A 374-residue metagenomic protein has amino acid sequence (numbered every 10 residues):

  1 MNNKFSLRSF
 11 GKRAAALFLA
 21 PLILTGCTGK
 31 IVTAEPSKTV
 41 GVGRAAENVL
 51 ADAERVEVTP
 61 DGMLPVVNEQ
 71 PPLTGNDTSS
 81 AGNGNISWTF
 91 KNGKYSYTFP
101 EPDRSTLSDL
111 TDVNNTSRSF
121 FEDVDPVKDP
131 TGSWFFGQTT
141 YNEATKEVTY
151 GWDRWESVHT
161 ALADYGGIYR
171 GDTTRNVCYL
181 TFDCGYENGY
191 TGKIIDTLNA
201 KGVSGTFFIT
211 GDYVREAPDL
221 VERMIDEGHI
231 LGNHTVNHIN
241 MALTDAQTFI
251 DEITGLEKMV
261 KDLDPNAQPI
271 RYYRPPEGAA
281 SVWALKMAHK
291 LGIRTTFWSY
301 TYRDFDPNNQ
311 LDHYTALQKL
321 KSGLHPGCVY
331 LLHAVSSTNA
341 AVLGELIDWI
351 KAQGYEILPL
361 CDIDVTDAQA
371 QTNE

Functional and structural regions predicted by a protein language model:
L7-V32: Sec-dependent N-terminal signal peptides of Gram-positive bacterial secreted proteins and lipoproteins
C27-L180, E187-K193, A200, Y355-E374: N-terminal pre-catalytic segment of deacetylase/amide-hydrolase enzymes
G82, D112-N115, G171-T174, A200 (+4 more regions): Extracellular/periplasmic catalytic domains that process cell-envelope and extracellular macromolecules
Y141-L243, T248-G255, M259-I270, E345 (+1 more regions): Active-site beta->alpha N-cap acidic-glycine motif
F182-G185, F208-D212, T235-V236, R274-G278 (+3 more regions): Active-site-proximal beta-strand/loop segments in catalytic clefts of secreted hydrolases
D183, L198, L231, Y273-P276 (+3 more regions): Divalent metal-coordination and catalytic microenvironments
N188-Y190, I239-P265, A279-P326, N339-A341 (+1 more regions): Alpha-helical scaffold elements lining the catalytic groove of polysaccharide deacetylases
L320, L324-C361: Catalytic grooves of carbohydrate-active enzymes
